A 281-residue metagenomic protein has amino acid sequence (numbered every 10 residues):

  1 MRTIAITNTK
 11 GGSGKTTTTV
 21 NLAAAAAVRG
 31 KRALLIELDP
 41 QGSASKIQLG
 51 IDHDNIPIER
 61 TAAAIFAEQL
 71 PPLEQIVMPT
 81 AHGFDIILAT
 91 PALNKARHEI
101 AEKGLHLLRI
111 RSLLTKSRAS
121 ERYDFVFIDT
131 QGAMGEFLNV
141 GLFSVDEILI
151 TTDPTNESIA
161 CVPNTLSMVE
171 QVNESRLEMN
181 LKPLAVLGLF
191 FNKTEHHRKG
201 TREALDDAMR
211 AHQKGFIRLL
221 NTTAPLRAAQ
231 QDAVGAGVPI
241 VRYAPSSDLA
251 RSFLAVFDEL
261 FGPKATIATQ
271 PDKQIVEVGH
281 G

Functional and structural regions predicted by a protein language model:
M1-G281: P-loop NTP-binding core
